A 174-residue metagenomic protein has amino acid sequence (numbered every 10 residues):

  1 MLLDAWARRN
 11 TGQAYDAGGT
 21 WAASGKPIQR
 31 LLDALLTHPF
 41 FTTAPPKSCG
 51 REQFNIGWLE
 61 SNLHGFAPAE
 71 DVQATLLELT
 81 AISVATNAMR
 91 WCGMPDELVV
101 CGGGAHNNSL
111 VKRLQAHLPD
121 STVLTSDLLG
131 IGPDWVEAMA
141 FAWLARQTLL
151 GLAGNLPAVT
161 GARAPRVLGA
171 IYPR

Functional and structural regions predicted by a protein language model:
M1-A81, A164-R174: Conserved ATP-utilizing enzyme core subdomain
L3-D4, E78, D127-R174: Glycine-rich phosphate-binding/hydrolytic loop that grips phosphoryl groups
W6, N10, C92, L114 (+1 more regions): Active-site catalytic pocket residues across diverse enzymes, especially alpha/beta-hydrolases
R9-Q13, H38, H117, A145-T148 (+1 more regions): Change "in soluble alpha/beta enzymes" to "in soluble alpha/beta proteins
E70, L98, L129-I131: Membrane-interface transmembrane-helix boundary segments in multi-pass integral membrane proteins
T86-D96: Phosphate/pyrophosphate-binding loops at sites that engage ATP/ADP/AMP, CoA/4′-phosphopantetheine, polyphosphate
P95-H117: Glycine-rich phosphate-binding loops at beta-strand->alpha-helix junctions
T122-V123: Generic structural signal for residues in well-ordered beta-strands
